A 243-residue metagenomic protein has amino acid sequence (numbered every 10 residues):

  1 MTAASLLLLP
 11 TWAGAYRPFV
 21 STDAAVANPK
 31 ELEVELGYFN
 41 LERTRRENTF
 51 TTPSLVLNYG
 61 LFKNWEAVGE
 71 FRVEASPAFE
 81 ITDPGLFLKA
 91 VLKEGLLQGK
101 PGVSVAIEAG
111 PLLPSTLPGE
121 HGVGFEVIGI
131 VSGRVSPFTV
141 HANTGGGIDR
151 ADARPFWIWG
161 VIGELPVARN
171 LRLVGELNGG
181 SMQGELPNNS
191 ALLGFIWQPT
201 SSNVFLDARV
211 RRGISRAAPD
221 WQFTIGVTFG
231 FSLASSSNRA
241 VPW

Functional and structural regions predicted by a protein language model:
M1-T2: Bacterial N-terminal signal peptides that target proteins for export
S5-L6, L92: Short stretches within intrinsically disordered, low-complexity N-terminal or propeptide regions
L8-P10: N-terminal signal peptide c-region/cleavage motif recognized by signal peptidases
A13-W243: Transmembrane beta-barrel domains of Gram-negative outer membranes and organellar outer membranes
